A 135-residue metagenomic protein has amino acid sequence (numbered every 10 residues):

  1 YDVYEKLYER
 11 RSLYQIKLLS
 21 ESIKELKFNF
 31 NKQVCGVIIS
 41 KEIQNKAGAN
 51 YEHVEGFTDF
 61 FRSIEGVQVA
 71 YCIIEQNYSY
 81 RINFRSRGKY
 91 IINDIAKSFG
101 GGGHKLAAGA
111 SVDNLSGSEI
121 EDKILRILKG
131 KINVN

Functional and structural regions predicted by a protein language model:
Y1-S98, G103-N135: Hydrophobic helix-and-loop "lid/oligomerization" segment in the mid-to-C-terminal part of catalytic domains
